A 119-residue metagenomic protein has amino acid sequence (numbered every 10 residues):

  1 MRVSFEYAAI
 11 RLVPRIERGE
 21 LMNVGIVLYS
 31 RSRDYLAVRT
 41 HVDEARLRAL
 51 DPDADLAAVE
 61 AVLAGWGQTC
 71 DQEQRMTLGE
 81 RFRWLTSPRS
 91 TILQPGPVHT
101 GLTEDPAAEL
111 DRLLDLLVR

Functional and structural regions predicted by a protein language model:
M1-R119: Polybasic/polar functional segments that serve as interface/processing modules
